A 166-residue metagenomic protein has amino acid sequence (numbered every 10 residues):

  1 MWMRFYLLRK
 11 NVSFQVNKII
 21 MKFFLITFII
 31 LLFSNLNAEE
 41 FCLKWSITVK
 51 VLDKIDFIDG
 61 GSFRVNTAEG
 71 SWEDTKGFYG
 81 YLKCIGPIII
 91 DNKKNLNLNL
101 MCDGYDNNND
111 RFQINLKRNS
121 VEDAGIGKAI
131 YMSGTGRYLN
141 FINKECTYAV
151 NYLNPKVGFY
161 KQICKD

Functional and structural regions predicted by a protein language model:
Y6-L7, Q15: Short hydrophobic targeting helices and cationic amphipathic motifs that mediate membrane/organellar targeting
K18-M21: N-terminal Sec-pathway targeting helices
F23-L32: Sec-dependent N-terminal signal peptides
S34-A38: Sec/Tat signal peptide C-region and signal peptidase I cleavage site
E39-D166: Beta-strand-enriched cores of mature, soluble protein domains
